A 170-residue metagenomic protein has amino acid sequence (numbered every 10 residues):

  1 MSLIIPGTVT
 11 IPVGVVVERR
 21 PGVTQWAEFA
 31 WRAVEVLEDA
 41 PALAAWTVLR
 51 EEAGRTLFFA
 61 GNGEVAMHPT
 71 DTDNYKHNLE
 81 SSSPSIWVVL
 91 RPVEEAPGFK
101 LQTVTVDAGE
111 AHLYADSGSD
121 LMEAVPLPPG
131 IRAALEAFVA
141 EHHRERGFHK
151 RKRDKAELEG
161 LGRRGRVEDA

Functional and structural regions predicted by a protein language model:
M1-L127, R144-A170: Terminal targeting/leader modules
I131-H143: Amphipathic alpha-helical interface segments used for dimerization/assembly
